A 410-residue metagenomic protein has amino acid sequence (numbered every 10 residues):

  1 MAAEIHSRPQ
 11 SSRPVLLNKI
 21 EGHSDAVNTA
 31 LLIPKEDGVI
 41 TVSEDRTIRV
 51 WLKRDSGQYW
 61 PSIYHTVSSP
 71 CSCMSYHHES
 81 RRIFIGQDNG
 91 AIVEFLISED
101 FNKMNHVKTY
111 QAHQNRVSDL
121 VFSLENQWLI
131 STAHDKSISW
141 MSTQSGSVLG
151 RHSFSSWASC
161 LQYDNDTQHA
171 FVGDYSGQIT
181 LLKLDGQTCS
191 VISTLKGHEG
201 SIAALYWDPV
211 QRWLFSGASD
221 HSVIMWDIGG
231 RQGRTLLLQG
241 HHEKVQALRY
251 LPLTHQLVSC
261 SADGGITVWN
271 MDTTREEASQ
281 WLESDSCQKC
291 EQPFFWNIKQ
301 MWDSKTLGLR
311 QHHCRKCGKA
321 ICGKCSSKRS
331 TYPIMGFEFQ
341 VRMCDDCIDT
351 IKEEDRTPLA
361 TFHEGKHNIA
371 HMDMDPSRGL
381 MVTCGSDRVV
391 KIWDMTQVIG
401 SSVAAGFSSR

Functional and structural regions predicted by a protein language model:
A2, P9-G22, L32, V39 (+1 more regions): An edge-strand/N-cap motif at the start of beta-rich repeat modules
A2-L16, V50-C71, E79-R82, D88-K108 (+15 more regions): Per-blade loop-tip surfaces of WD-repeat and WD-like beta-propellers in eukaryotic adaptors/scaffolds
D25-L32, S68-Y76, N115-F122, S156-Y163 (+4 more regions): Canonical WD40 repeat/beta-propeller blade segments in eukaryotic WD-repeat proteins
V42-D45, G86-N89, E125, T132-D135 (+4 more regions): Conserved strand-to-loop turn within each blade of WD40 beta-propeller repeats
Q246, L251-T273, M372, M381-S402: Blade-level signature of beta-propeller repeat domains, shared across WD40, Kelch, NHL, RCC1 and BNR/Asp-box propellers
D285, H312, A320, R342: Cys/His-enriched microdomains
H313-I334: Cys/His-coordinated zinc-finger cores
